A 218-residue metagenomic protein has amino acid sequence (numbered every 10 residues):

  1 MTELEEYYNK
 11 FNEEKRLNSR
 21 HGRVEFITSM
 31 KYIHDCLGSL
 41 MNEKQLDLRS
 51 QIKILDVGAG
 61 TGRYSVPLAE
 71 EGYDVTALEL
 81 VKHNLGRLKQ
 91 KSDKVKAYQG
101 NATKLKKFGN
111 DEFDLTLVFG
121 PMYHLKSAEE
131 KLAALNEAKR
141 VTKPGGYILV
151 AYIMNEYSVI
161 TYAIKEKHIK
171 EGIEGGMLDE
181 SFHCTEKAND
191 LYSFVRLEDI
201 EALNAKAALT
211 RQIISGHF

Functional and structural regions predicted by a protein language model:
M1-K44, R63: Conserved class I S-adenosyl-L-methionine
Q51-G58: Conserved class I S-adenosyl-L-methionine
G62-K104: Class I SAM-dependent methyltransferase SAM/SAH-binding core
K106-T116: A short acidic, Gly/Pro-enriched loop at the edge of an enzyme's catalytic core that lines a small-molecule cofactor
L115-E129: A short SAM/SAH-binding and catalytic strip from SAM-dependent methyltransferases
L132-P144: A short glycine-rich, Lys/Arg-flanked "PGG" loop and its adjoining helix->strand segment in the class I
L149-G176: Conserved class I S-adenosyl-L-methionine
L191-A207: Short alpha-helix
